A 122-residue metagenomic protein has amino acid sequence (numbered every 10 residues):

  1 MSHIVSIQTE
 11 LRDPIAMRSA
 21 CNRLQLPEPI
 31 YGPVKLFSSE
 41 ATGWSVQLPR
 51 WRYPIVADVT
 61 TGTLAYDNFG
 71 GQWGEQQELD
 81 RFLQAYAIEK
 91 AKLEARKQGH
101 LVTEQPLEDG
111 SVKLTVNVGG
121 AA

Functional and structural regions predicted by a protein language model:
M1-A122: Interaction-mediating elements
